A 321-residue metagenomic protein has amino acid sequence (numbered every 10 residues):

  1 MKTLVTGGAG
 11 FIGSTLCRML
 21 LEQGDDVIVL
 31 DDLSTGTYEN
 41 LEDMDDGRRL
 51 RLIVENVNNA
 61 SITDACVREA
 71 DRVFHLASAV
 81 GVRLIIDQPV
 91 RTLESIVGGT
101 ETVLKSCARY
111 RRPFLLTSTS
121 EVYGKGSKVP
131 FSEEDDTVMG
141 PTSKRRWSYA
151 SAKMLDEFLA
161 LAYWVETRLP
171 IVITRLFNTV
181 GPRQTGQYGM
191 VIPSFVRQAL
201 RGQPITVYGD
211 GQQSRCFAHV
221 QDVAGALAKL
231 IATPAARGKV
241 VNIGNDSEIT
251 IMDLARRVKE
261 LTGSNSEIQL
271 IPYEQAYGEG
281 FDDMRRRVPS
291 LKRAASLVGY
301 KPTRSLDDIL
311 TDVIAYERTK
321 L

Functional and structural regions predicted by a protein language model:
M1-T179, V313: N-terminal Rossmann-like NAD(P)+-binding domain of SDR-like oxidoreductases, especially those catalyzing
I12, G36, S61, G186 (+3 more regions): Residues that form or flank phosphate/diphosphate-binding pockets in enzymes that use nucleotide phosphates
M19-E22, E55, N178, A199-L321: C-terminal substrate-binding subdomain of Rossmann-fold SDR/epimerase-dehydratase oxidoreductases
Y38-L41, E157, P193, M252 (+1 more regions): Short, surface-exposed alpha-helical segments at coil->helix boundaries
D87-Q88, R183-Q187, G280-D283: Short, solvent-exposed loop/turn segments at secondary-structure boundaries
V129-F131, G186-S194, D282: A glycine/serine/threonine-rich, flexible loop-to-helix segment that serves as the NAD(P) cofactor-binding "lid"
K144-A152, L176, Q184, Y188-I192 (+1 more regions): The catalytic Tyr-centered alpha-helix of NAD(P)H-dependent dehydrogenases
L155, L159, Y163, F195 (+2 more regions): Hydrophobic alpha-helix immediately C-terminal to the catalytic Tyr-X-X-X-Lys motif of short-chain
